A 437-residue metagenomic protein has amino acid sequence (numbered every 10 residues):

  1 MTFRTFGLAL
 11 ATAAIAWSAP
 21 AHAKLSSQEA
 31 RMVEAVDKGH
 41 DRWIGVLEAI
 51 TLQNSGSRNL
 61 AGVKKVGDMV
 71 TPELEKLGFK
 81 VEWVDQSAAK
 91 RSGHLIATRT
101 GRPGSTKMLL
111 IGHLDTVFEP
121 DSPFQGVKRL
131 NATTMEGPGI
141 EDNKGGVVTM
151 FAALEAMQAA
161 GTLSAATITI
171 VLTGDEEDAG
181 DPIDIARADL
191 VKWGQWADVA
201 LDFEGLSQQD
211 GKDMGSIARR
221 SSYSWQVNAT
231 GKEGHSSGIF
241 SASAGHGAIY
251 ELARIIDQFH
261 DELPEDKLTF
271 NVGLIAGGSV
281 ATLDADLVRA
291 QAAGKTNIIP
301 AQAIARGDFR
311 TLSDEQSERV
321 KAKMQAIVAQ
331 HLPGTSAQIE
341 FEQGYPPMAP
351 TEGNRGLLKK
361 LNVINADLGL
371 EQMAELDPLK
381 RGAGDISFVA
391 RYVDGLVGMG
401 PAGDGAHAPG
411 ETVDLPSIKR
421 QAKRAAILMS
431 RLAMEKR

Functional and structural regions predicted by a protein language model:
M1-L8: Bacterial N-terminal signal peptides that target proteins for export
A9-A11, A21: Cleavable N-terminal signal peptides
A16-P20: N-terminal signal peptide c-region/cleavage motif recognized by signal peptidases
K24-P138, Q158-S164: Acidic/His- and Gly-rich active-site-bordering loop/insert found across diverse amide/peptide-bond hydrolases
K24-S27, S55, L206-D210, I217 (+2 more regions): Metal-dependent amide/peptide-bond hydrolase catalytic core, centered on the "pita-bread" metallohydrolase fold
I44-E48, G67, T71, F151-L154 (+7 more regions): Extracytoplasmic/secreted envelope proteins and their assembly/folding machinery, especially bacterial periplasmic
P120-L130, A218-S221, A285-A290: Short, flexible, mixed-charge acidic loops at enzyme active sites
N143-A218, V280-L287, R437: Acidic/histidine-rich catalytic neighborhood of metal-dependent amide-processing enzymes
